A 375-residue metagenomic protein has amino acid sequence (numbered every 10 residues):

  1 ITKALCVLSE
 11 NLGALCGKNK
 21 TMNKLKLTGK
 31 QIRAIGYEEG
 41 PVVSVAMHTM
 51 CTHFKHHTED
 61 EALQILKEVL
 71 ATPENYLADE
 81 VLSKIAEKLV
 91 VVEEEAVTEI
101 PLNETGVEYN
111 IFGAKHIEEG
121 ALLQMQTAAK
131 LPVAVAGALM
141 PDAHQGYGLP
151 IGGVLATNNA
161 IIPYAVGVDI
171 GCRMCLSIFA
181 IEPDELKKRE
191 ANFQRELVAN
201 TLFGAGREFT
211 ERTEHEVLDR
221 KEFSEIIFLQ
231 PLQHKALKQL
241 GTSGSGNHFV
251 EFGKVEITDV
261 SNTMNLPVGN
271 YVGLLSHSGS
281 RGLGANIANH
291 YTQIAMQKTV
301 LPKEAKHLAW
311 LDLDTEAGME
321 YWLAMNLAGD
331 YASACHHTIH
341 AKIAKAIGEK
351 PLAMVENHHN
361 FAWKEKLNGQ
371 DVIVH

Functional and structural regions predicted by a protein language model:
T2-C16: Short, low-complexity, charge-dense intrinsically disordered segments
M22-L89: Charged substrate- and nucleic-acid-binding regions of tRNA-handling and nucleotidyl-transfer enzymes, centered on
E74-A114, A341, A346-K350: Polybasic, low-complexity association/targeting segments
T105-E108, Q124-V168, L176: An N-terminal structural lobe/cap that precedes and organizes the functional/catalytic core across diverse proteins
V107, I117-G120, P132-V135, G148-I151 (+4 more regions): Domain-length cofactor-binding catalytic modules of enzymes
H144, C172, S280: Short, glycine/acidic-enriched loop or turn micro-motifs at the edges of active sites
C175-K187, N192: Metal-associated gating/positioning segment near the N- to mid-region
F209-R220: Acidic, glycine-rich loop-and-strand cores that form catalytic or ligand-binding grooves in diverse globular domains
